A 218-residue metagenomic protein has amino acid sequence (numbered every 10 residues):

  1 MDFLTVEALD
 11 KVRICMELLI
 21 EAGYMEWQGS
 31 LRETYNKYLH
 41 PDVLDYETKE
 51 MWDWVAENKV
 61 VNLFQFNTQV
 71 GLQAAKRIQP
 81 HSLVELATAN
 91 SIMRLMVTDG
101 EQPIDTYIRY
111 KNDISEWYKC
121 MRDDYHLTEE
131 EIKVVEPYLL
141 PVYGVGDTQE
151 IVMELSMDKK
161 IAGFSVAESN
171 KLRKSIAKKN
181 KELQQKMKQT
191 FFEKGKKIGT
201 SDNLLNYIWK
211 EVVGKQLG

Functional and structural regions predicted by a protein language model:
M1-G218: Mg2+-dependent phosphoryl-transfer active-site scaffold
